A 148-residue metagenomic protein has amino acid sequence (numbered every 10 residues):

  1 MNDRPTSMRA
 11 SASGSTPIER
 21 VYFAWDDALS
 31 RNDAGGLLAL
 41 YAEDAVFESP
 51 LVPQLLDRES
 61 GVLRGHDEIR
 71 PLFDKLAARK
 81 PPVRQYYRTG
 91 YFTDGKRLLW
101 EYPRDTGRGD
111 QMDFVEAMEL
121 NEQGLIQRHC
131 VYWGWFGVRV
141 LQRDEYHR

Functional and structural regions predicted by a protein language model:
M1-A39, E43, D144-R148: Short, low-complexity N-terminal intrinsically disordered segments enriched in polar/charged residues
N2-S13, R70, D74-R148: A beta-strand edge to alpha-helix "cap/lid" segment located at domain peripheries
T6, I18-Y22, P50-Q54, L99 (+1 more regions): Generic alpha-helix detector with strongest preference for long hydrophobic helices that associate with membranes
S15, A34-L38, A42-K96: A solvent-exposed, acidic/Ser-Thr-rich amphipathic alpha-helical stretch
T16-L29, L63-I69, G124, R128-H129: Short charge-dense sequence patches
